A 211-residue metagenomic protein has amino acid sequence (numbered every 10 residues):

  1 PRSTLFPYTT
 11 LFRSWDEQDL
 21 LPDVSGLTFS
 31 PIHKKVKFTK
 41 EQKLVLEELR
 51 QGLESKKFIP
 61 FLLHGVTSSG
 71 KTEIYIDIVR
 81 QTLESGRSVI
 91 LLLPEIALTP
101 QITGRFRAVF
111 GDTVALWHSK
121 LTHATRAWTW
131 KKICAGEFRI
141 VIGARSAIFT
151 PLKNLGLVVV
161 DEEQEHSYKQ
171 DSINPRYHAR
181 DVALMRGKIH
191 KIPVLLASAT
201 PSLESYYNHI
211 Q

Functional and structural regions predicted by a protein language model:
P1-T10: Single conserved hydrophobic/aromatic residue that forms the stacking wall/gate of nucleotide- or nucleobase-binding
F12-L93: Pre-Walker A segment
S55-F58, F149-G156: Short basic/glycine-enriched coil/helix segment immediately N-terminal to the Walker B
T72, L157, Q164-Q211: Post-DEXD/H (motif II) to motif III coupling segment of the RecA-like Helicase ATP-binding lobe
G86-V89, T113, G136-I140, N154-L157 (+2 more regions): Loop/turn-to-beta-strand initiation segments
R87-P100, S119: Short beta-strand-centered segment that lines the nucleotide-binding/catalytic pocket of NTP-utilizing
L93-I96, A144-S146, E162, A197-P201: A short beta-strand-to-loop transition that corresponds to the Sensor-1 phosphate-sensing loop of AAA+ P-loop ATPases
R105-T113, W117-V141, L152-L155: Conserved motor-coupling elements within RecA-like helicase/translocase cores
